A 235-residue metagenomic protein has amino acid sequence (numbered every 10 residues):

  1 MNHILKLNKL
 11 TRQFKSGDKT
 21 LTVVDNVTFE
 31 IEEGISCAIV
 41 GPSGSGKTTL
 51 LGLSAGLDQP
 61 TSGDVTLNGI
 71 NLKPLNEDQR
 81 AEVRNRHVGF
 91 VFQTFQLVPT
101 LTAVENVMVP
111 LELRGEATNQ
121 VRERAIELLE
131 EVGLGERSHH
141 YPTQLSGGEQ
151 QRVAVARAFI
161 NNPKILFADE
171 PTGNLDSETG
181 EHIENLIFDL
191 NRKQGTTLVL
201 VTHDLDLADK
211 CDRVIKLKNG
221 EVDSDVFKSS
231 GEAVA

Functional and structural regions predicted by a protein language model:
M1-Q13, S224-A235: ABC-family P-loop ATPase nucleotide-binding domain
N2-L217: ABC family nucleotide-binding domain
V214-F227: H-loop (His-switch) and adjacent beta-strand-loop-beta switch element of ABC-type ATPase nucleotide-binding domains
